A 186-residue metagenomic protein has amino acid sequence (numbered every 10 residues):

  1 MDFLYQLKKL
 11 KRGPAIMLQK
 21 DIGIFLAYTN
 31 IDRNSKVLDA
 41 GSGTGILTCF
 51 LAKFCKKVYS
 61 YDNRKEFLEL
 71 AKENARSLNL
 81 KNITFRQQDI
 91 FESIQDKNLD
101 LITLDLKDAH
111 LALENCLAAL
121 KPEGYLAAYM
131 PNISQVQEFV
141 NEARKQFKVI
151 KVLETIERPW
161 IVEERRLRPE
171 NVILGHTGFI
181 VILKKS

Functional and structural regions predicted by a protein language model:
M1-R33, E69-E73, K81: Class I SAM-dependent transferase core
D32-G43: Conserved class I S-adenosyl-L-methionine
T44-C55: Conserved SAM-binding loop of SAM-dependent methyltransferases across substrates and taxa, primarily the Class I
K53-Y59, P122: Conserved S-adenosyl-L-methionine
Y61-K97, L101-A109: S-adenosyl-L-methionine
L113-F179: C-terminal substrate-binding/active-site "lid" region of AdoMet-derived donor-dependent transferases
L183-S186: C-terminal lobe and adjacent flexible extensions of AdoMet/dcAdoMet transferase-like proteins
